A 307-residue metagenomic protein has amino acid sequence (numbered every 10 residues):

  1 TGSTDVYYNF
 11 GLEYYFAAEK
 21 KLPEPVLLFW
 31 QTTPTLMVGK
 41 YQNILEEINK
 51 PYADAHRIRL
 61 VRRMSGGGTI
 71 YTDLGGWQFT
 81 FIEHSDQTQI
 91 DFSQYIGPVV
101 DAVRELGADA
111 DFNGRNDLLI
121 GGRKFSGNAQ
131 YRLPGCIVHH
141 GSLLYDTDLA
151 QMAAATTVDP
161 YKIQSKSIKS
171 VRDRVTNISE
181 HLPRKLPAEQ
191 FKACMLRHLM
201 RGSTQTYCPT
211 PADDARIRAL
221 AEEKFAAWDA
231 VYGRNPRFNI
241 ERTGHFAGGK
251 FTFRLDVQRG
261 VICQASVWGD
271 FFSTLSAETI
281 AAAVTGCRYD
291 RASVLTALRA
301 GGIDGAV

Functional and structural regions predicted by a protein language model:
T1-I90: N-terminal lobe of the biotin/lipoate ligase/transferase fold
Q31-L36, F112-G122: Short, glycine/charge-rich beta-strand/loop segments that flank catalytic centers and engage negatively charged groups
R63-Q78, L118-I120, K124, A129-V138: FAD-binding core of FAD-dependent oxidoreductases, characterized by glycine-rich FAD pyrophosphate-binding loops
G76-N116: Contiguous, small/hydrophobic- and glycine-enriched helical/loop subdomains that border and often "cap" functional
E83-T88, S179-K185, G269-F271: A generic structural motif
G97-V99, L106-G107, S126, P134-R234 (+1 more regions): Long, positively charged amphipathic alpha-helical accessory segments at protein N-termini or as interdomain linkers
L220-G269: Internal helical hairpin/lid segments
